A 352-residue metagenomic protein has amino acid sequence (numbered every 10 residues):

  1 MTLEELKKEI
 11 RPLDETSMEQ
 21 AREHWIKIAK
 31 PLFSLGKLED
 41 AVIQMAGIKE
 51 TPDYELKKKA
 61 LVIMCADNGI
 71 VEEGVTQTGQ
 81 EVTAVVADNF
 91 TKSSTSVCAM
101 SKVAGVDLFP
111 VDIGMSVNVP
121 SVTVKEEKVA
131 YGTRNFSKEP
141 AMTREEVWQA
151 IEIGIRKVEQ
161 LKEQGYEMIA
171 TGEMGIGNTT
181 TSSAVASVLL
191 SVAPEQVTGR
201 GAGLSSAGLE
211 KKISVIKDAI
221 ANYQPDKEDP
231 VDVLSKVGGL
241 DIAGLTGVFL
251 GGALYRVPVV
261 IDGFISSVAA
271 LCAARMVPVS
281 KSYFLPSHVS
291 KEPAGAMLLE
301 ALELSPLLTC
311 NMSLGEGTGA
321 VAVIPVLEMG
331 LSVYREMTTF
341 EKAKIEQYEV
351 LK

Functional and structural regions predicted by a protein language model:
T2-K352: N-terminal loops that bind phosphate or other acidic moieties and the adjacent beta-alpha structural core
